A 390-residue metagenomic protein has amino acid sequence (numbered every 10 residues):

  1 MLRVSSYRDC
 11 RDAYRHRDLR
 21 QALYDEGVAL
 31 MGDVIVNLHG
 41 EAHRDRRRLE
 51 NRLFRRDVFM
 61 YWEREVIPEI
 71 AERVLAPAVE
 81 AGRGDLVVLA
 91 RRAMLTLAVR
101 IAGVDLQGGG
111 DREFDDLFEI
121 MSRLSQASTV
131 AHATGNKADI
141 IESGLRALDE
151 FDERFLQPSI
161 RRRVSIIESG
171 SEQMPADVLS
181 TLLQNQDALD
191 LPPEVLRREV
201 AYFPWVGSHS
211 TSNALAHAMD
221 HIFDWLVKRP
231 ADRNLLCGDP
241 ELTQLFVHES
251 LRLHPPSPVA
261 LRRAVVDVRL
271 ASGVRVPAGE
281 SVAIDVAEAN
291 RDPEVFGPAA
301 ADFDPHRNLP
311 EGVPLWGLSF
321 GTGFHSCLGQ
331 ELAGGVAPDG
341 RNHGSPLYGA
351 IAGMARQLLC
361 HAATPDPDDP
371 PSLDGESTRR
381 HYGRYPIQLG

Functional and structural regions predicted by a protein language model:
M1-V58, D116-S128: Cytochrome P450 substrate-recognition site 1
R8, R92-T96, N213, E241-Q244 (+3 more regions): A structural signal for well-ordered alpha-helical segments within the folded catalytic domains of diverse enzymes
D18, D285-L315, F320, H325-C327: Conserved cytochrome P450 K-helix/beta-meander segment immediately N-terminal to the heme-binding cysteine loop
Y61-N213: Cytochrome P450 heme-thiolate monooxygenase catalytic core
R198-P204, S208-C237, G329-A362: Cytochrome P450 catalytic-core helices
C237-V274: Conserved cytochrome P450 K-helix E-x-x-R motif and the immediately C-terminal K′/meander segment
P365-T378: Low-complexity, intrinsically disordered Gly/Pro/Thr-rich segments
